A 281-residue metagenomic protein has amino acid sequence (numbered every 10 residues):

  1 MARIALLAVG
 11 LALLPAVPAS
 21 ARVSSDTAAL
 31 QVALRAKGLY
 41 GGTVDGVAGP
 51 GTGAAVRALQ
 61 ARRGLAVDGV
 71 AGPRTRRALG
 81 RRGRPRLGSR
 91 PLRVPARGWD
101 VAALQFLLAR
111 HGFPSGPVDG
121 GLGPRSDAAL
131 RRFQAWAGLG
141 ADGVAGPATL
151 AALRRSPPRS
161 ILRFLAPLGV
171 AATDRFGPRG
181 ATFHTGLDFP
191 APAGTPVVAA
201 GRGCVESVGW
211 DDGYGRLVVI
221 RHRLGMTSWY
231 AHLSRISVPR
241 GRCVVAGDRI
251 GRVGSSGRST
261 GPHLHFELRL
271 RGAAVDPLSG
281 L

Functional and structural regions predicted by a protein language model:
M1-A21: Secretory targeting and sorting signals
R22-T27, V32-R77, L92-V101, A109-A151 (+1 more regions): Short acidic, glycine/serine/threonine-rich helix-capping segments at coil-helix boundaries
A29, A103, P192, V198 (+2 more regions): Residue-level recognition of short, solvent-exposed, well-ordered loop/turn junctions that link secondary-structure
A33, A78, L107, A152 (+6 more regions): Soluble periplasmic/extracytoplasmic beta-strand elements of cell-envelope proteins
R81-V94: Feature responds to low-complexity, polar/acidic, surface-exposed segments characteristic of secreted/exported proteins
R155-R216, A246, S255, V275-L278: Surface-exposed, glycine-biased beta-strand/turn segments
H184, A199-S237, P262-E267: Zn2+-dependent peptidoglycan hydrolase active-site motif and core
R216-H222, W229, R240-L281: Conserved, short, structured surface segments that act as functional micro-motifs
